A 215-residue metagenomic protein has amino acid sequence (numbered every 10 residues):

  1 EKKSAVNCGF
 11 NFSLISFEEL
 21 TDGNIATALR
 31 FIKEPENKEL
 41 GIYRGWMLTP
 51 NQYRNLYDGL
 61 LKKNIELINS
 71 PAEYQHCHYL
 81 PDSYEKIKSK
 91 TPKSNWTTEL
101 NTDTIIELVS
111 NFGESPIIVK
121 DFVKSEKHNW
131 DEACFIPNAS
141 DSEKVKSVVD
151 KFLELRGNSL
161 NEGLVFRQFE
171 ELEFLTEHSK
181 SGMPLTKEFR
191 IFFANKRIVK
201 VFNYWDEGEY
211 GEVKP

Functional and structural regions predicted by a protein language model:
E1-E66, D103-T104: ATP-binding N-terminal substructure of ATP-dependent carboxylate-amine bond-forming enzymes
P35-E36, D58-K187, W205-P215: Active-site nucleotide/adenylate-binding loops and adjacent lid/helix of ATP-dependent enzymes
L48-P50, E126, E173, V199: Short, acidic Gly/Pro/Ser/Thr-rich loop/turn segments
R190: Aromatic-lined glycan-binding groove of carbohydrate-active enzymes
F193-R197: Short acidic-glycine loop/turn motifs at beta-strand connectors
